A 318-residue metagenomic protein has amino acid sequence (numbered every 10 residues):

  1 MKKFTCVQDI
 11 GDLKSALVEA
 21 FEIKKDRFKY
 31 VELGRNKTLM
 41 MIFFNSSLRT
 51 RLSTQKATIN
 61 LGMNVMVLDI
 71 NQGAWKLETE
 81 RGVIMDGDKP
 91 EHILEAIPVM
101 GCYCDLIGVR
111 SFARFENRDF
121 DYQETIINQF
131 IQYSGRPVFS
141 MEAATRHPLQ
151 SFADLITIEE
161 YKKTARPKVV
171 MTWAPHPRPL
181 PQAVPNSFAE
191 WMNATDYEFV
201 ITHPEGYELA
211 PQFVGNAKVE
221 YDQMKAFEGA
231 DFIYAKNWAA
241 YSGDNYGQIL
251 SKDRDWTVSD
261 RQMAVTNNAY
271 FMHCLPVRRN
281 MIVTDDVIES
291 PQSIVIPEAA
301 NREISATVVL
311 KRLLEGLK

Functional and structural regions predicted by a protein language model:
M1-L52, K56: Positively charged, low-complexity intrinsically disordered leader regions
E32-M41, S47-E159, R278: Phosphate/diphosphate ligand-binding glycine-rich loop within oxidoreductases
L33-L39, R166-K168, N268: Phosphate-coordination loops involved in phosphoryl transfer and adenosine-cofactor binding
F44-V67, E159-K236: Glycine-rich phosphate/diphosphate-binding loop of Rossmann-like nucleotide-binding domains
A57, V99, F130, W191 (+2 more regions): Hydrophobic/aromatic ligand-binding patch that stacks against planar heteroaromatic rings of cofactors or nucleotides
Q212-V287, Q292-S293: Rossmann-like adenosine-cofactor binding region
E289-K318: C-terminal helix-to-coil terminal segments
